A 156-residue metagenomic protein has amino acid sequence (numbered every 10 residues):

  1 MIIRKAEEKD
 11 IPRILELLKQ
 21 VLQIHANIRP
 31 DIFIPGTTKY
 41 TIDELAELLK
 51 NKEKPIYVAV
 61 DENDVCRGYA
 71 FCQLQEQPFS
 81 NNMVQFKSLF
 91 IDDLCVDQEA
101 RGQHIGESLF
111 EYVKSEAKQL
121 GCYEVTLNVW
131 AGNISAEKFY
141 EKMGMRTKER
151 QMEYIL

Functional and structural regions predicted by a protein language model:
I2-E16: A short beta-loop-alpha structural element at the N-terminal edge of CoA-dependent acyl/N-acetyltransferase catalytic
Q23-L45: Conserved GNAT-fold acetyl-CoA-binding loop/helix
D43-V58, F90: A short helix-loop-beta-strand connector motif used in the catalytic cores of GNAT acetyltransferases and, in some
V58, V65-L74, C95: Conserved beta-strand in the GNAT
D93-V96, G102-S115, K142: Conserved acetyl-CoA-binding loop-helix of GNAT-fold acetyltransferases
E107, E111, Q119, A131-E149: Conserved active-site alpha-helix within GNAT-family acetyltransferase domains
K118-N128: Conserved GNAT acetyl-CoA-binding A-motif
T126-A136, E153-L156: Conserved beta-strand-loop-alpha-helix junction that forms the acyl-donor binding cleft
